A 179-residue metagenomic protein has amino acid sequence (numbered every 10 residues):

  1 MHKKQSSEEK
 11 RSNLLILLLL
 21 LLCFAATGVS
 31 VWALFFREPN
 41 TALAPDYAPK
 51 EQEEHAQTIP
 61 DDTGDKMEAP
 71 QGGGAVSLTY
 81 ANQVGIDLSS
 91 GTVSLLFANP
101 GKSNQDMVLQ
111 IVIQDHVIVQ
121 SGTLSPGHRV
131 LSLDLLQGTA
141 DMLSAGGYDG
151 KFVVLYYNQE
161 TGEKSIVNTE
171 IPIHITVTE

Functional and structural regions predicted by a protein language model:
Q5-C23: N-terminal Sec-pathway targeting helices
L17-L18, F24-V108, E160-E179: Primarily secretory-pathway and cell-envelope proteins
N82-V84, V119-L124, G138-D141: Beta-strand-rich interaction surfaces with strong enrichment in secreted/lumenal proteins
L109-I113: Conserved aromatic beta-strand anchor motif in extracellular beta-sandwich/beta-rich domains
V117-H128, I171: Solvent-exposed serine/threonine-rich low-complexity stretches and specific carbohydrate-binding patches
R129-A140: Exposed aromatic-hydrophobic patches
T139-D149: Short glycine/proline/serine/threonine-rich loop/turn segments at secondary-structure transition edges
K151-Q159: Beta-strand-rich extracellular modules
